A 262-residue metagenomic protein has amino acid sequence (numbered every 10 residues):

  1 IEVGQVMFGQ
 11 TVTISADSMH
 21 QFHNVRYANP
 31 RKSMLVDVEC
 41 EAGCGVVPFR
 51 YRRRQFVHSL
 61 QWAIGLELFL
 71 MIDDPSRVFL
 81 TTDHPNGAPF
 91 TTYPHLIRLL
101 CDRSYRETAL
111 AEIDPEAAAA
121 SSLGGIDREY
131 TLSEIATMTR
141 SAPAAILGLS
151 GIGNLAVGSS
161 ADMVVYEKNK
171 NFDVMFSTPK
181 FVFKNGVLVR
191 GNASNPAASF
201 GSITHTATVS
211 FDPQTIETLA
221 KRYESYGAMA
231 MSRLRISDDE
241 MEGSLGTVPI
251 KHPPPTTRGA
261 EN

Functional and structural regions predicted by a protein language model:
I1-E67, D74-F90: Active-site core of metal-dependent hydrolases
M71, S76-R77, A88-N262: Active-site microenvironment of metallo-dependent hydrolases
